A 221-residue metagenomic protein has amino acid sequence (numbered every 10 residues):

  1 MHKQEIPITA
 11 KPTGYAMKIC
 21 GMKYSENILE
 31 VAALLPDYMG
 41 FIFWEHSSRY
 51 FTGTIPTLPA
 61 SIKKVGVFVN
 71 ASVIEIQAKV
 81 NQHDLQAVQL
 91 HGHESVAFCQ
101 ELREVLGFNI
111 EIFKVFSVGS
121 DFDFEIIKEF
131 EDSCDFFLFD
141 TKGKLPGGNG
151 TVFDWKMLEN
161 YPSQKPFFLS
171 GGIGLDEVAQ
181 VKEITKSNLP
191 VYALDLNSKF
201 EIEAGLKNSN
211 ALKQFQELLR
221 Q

Functional and structural regions predicted by a protein language model:
M1-Q221: Conserved N-terminal beta1-alpha1 strand-loop-helix module at the mouth
